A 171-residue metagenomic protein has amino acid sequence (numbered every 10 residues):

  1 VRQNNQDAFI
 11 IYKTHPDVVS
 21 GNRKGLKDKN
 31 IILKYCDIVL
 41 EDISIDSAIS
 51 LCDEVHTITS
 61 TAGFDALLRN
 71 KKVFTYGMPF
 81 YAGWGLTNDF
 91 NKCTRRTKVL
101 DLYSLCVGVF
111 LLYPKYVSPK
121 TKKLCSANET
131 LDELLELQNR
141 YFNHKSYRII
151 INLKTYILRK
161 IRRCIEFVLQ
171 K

Functional and structural regions predicted by a protein language model:
V1-E41: Catalytic donor nucleotide-activated moiety binding site of glycosyltransferases and closely related
V1-Q6, A66, K160-I165: Well-ordered, non-transmembrane segments within structured domains
I11-G21, S50-I58, P79-A82, R95-V99 (+1 more regions): Noncatalytic linker/hinge segments flanking ATPase motor cores
G25-K29, V73, N88-K92: Short secondary-structure boundary/capping segments
Y35-I38, G63-D65, F80-G83, T97-L102: Glycine-rich loops and low-complexity Gly/Arg-rich segments that provide flexible linkers or classic glycine-based
D42-T87: A donor-sugar binding/catalytic signature common to diverse glycosyltransferases and related nucleotide-sugar
G85-K171: Leloir-type glycosyltransferase catalytic cores
